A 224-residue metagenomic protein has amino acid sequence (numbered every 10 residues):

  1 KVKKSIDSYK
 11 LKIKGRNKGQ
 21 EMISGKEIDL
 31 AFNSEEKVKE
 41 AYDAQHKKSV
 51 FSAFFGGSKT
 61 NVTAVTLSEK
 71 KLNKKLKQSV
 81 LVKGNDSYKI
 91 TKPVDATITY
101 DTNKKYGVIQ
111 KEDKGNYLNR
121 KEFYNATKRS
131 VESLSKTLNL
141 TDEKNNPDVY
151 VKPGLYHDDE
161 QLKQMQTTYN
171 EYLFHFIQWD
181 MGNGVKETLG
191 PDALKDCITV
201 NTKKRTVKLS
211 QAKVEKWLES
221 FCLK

Functional and structural regions predicted by a protein language model:
K1-K224: Surface-exposed, secretory/extracytoplasmic low-complexity segments enriched in Ser/Thr/Asn/Gly/Pro
